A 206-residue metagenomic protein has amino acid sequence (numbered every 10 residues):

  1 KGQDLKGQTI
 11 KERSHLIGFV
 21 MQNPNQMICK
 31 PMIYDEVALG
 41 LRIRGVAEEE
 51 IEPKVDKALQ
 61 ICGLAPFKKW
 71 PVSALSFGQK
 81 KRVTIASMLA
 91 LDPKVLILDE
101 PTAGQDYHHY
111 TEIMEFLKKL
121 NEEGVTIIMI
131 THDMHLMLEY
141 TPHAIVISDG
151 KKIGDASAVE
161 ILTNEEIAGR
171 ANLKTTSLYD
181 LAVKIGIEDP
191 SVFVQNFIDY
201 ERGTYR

Functional and structural regions predicted by a protein language model:
K1-E12: ABC ATPase NBD Q-loop/coupling interface
E49-F67: Conserved ABC ATPase "signature" region
P71-L75: Conserved ABC ATPase signature
L96-D99: Catalytic Walker B motif of ABC-type/P-loop ATPase nucleotide-binding domains
T131-H132: H-loop/switch region of ABC-family ATPase nucleotide-binding domains
M137-E139: A short, surface-exposed alpha-helical micro-motif characterized by mixed small hydrophobic and charged/polar residues
K151-L178: Conserved beta-strand-loop-alpha-helix hinge in the C-terminal portion of ABC ATPase nucleotide-binding domains
